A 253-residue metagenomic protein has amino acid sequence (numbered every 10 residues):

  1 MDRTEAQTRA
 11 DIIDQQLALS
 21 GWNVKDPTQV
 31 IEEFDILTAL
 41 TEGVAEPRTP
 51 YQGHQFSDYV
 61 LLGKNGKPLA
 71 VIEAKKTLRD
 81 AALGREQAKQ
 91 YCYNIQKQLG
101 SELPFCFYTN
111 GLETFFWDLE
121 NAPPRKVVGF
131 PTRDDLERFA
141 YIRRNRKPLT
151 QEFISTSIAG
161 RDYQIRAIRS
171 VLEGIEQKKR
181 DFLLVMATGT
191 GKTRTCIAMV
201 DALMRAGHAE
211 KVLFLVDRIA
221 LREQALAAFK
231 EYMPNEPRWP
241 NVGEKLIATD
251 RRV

Functional and structural regions predicted by a protein language model:
M1-K211, V216-E236, T249-V253: ATP-dependent helicase/translocase motor core
N241-T249: Short acidic low-complexity segments
